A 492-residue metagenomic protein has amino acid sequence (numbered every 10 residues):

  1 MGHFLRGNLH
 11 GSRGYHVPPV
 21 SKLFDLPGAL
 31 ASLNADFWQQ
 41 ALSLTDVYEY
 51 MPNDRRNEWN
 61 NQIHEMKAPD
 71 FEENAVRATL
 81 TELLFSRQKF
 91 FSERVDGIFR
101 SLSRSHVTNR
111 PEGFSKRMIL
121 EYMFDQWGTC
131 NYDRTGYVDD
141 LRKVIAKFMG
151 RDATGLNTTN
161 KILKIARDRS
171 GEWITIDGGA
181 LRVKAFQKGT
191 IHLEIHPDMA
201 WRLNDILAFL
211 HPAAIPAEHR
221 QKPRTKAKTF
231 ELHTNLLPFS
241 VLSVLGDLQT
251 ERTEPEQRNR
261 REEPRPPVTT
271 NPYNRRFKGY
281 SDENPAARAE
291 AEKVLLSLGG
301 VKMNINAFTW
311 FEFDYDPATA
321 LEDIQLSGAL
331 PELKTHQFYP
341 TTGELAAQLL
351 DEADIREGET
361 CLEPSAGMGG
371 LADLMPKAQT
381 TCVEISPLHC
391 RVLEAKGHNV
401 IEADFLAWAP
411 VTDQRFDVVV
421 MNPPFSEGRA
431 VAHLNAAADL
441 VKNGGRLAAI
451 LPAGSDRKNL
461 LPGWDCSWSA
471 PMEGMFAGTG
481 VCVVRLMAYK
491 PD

Functional and structural regions predicted by a protein language model:
M1-D492: Class I S-adenosyl-L-methionine-dependent methyltransferase catalytic core
